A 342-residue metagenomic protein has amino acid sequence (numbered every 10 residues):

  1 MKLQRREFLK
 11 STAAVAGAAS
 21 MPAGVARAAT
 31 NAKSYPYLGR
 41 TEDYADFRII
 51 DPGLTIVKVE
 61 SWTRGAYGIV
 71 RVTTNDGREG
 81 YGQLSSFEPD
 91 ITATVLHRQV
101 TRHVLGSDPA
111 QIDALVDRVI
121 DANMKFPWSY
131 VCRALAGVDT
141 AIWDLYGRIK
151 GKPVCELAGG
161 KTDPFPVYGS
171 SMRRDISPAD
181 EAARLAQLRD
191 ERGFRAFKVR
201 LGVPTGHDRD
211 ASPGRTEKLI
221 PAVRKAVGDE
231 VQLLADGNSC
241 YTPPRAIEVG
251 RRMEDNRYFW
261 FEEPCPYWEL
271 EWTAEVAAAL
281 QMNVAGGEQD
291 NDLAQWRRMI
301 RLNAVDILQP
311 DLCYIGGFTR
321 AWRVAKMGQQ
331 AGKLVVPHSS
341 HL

Functional and structural regions predicted by a protein language model:
K2, E7-T30: N-terminal export signals
A23-T63, E79: C-terminal segment of N-terminal export signals and the immediately downstream linker at the start of the mature
L38, E79-I149: Metal- or metallocofactor-binding catalytic centers and their adjacent structured scaffolds across diverse enzyme
R64-E79, E88-I91: N-terminal glycine-rich anion-binding loops that anchor highly charged ligand groups
G77, V138, G151, F197 (+4 more regions): Conserved, mostly hydrophobic/aromatic
S107, A114, R251, R257 (+1 more regions): Shared catalytic-loop signature of beta/alpha-barrel
D139-Y168, M172-R174: Glycine-rich, aromatic-flanked loop segments that form ligand/cofactor-binding clefts across common enzyme folds
P164-A279: Metal-dependent enolase-superfamily TIM-barrel catalytic cores that perform enediolate-based chemistry
